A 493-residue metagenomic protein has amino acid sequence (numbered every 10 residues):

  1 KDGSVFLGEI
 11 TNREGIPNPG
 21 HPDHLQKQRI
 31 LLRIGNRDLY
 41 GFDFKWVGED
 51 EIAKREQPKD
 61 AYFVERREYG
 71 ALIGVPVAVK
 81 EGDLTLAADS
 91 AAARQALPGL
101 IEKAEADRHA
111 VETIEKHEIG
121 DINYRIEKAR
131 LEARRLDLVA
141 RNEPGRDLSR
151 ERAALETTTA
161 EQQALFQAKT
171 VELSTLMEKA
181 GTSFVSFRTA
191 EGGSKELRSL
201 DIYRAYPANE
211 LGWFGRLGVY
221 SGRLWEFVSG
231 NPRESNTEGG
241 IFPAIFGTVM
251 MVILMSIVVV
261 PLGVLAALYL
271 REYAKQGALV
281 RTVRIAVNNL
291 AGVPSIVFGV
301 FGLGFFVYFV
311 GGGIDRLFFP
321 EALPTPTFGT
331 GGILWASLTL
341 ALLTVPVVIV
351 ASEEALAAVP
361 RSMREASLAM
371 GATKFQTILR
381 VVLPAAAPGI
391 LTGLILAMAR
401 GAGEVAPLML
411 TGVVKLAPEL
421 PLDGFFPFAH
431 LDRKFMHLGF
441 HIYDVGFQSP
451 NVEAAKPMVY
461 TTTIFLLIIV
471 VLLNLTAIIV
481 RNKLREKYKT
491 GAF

Functional and structural regions predicted by a protein language model:
K1-N236, A492-F493: Membrane-topology segments of multi-pass transport proteins
Y220-G239, A274, F298-L342, G412-V414 (+1 more regions): Membrane-interfacial helix termini and adjacent extracytoplasmic/periplasmic loops of multi-pass transporters
S229, R233, E238-M250, L254 (+2 more regions): Alpha-helical membrane-interface segments at transmembrane helix boundaries
S235, T411-I464: Interhelical loop and adjacent transmembrane-helix boundary motif in polytopic membrane transport permeases
M255-V287, V300, Y308, A477-E486: Transmembrane-helix boundary motif in ABC transporter permease subunits
P261-A266, V297-V300, W335, L342-M363 (+3 more regions): Membrane-embedded alpha-helices of multi-pass transport/permease systems
I349-E353, V359-P360, K374-G412: Transmembrane alpha-helices
